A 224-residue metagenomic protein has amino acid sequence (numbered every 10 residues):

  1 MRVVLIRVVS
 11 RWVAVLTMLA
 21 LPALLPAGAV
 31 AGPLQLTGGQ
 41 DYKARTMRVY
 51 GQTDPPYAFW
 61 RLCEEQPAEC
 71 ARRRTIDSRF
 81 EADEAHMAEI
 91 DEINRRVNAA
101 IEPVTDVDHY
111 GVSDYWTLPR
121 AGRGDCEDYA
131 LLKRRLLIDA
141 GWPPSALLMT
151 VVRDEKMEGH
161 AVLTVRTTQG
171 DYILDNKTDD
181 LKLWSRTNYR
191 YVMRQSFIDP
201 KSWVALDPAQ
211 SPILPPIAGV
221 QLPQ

Functional and structural regions predicted by a protein language model:
R2-T17: Bacterial N-terminal signal peptides that target proteins for export
M18-A29: C-terminal segment of classical bacterial N-terminal signal peptides
V30-Q224: A structural boundary/capping signal
